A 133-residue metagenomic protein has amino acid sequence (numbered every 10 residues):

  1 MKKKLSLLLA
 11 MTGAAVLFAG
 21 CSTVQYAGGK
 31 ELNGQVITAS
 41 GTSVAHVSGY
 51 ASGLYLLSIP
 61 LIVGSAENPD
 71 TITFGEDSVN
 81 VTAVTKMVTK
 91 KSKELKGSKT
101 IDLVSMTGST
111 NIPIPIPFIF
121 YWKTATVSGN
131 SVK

Functional and structural regions predicted by a protein language model:
M1-C21: Sec-dependent bacterial lipoprotein signal peptides
A15-I37: Bacterial Sec signal peptide processing site at the extreme N-terminus
T23-Y26, E94-K133: Surface-exposed short loop/turn segments
E31-Q35, T89, I114-P117: Short secondary-structure capping micro-motifs at structural edges
A39-T110: Short, well-ordered alpha-helical segments
